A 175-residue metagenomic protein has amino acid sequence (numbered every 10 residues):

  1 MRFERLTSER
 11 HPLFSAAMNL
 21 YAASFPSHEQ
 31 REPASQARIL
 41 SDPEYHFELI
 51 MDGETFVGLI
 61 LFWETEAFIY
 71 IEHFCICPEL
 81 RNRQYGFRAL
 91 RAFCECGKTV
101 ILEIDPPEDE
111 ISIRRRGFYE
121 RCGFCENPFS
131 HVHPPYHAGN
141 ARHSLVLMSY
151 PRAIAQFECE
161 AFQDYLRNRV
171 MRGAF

Functional and structural regions predicted by a protein language model:
M1-S35, L145, F157-F175: Short amphipathic alpha-helix that is part of the acyltransferase structural core
A23-G53: Active-site rim helix/loop that mediates acceptor-substrate recognition in acyltransferases
Y45, R142-L147: Short hydrophobic/aromatic beta-strand or adjacent loop that forms the aromatic wall/cage of a ligand/substrate-binding
L49, E54-E64, F68-C75: Conserved beta-strand in the GNAT
I76, N82-E95: Conserved acetyl-CoA-binding loop-helix of GNAT-fold acetyltransferases
C96-I111: Conserved GNAT acetyl-CoA-binding A-motif
E103, R116, E120-N140: Conserved catalytic-core motifs of GNAT/GCN5-like acyltransferases
L147-I154: Conserved beta strand-loop-helix elements of the APE1-like EEP
